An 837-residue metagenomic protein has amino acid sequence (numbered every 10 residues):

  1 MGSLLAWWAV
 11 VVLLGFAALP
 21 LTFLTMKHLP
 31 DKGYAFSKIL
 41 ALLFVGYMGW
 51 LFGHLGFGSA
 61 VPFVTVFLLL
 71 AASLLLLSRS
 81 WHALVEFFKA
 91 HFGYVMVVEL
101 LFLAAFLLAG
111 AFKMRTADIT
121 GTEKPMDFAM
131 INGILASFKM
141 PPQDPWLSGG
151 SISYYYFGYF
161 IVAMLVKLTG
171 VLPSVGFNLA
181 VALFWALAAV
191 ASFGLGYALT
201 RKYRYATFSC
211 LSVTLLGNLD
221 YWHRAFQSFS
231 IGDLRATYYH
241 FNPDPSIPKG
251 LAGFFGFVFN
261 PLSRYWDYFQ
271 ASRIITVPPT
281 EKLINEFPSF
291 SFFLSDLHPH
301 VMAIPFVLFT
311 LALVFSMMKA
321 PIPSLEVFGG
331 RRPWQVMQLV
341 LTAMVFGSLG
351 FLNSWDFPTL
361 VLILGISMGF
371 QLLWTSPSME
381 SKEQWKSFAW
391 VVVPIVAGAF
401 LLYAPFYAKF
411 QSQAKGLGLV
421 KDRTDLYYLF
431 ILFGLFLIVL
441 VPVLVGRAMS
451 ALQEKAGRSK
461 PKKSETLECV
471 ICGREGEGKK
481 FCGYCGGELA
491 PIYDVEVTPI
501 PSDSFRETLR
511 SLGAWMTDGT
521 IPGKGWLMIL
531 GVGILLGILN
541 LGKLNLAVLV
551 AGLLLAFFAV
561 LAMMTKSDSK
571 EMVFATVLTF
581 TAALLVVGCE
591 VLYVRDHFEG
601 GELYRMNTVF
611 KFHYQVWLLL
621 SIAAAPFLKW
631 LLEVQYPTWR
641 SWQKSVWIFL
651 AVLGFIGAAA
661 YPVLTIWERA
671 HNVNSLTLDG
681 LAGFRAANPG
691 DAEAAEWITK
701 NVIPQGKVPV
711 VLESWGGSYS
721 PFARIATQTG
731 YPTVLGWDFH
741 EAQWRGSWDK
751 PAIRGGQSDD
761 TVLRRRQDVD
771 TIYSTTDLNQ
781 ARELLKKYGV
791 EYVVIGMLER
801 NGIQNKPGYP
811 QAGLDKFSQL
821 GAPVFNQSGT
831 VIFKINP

Functional and structural regions predicted by a protein language model:
M1-V95, F400-E465, C485-E488, V495-K566 (+2 more regions): Membrane-embedded, hydrophobic transmembrane alpha-helices
G2-S3, G93-V98, A104-F309, V711 (+1 more regions): Active-site lumenal/periplasmic loops and adjacent helix-entry segments of GT-C-fold, multi-pass membrane
L5, L55-A60, I119-K124, S148-G150 (+8 more regions): Membrane-helix boundary/interfacial segments in multi-pass membrane proteins
F57-A111, T200-C210, G330-V340, M563-T579 (+2 more regions): Start-transfer (signal-anchor) and selected internal transmembrane alpha helices of multi-pass inner/ER membrane
A182-W185, L360, Y604-W630: Hydrophobic/aromatic-rich transmembrane helices and adjacent perimembrane loops
S291-F292, V340-L352, L535-I538: Membrane-interface alpha helices of multi-pass inner-membrane proteins
A389-F400, P522-G533, L631-L664: Signature aromatic-anchored transmembrane alpha helix within multi-pass, membrane-resident enzymes that catalyze glycan
F649, P662-P837: Extracytoplasmic
